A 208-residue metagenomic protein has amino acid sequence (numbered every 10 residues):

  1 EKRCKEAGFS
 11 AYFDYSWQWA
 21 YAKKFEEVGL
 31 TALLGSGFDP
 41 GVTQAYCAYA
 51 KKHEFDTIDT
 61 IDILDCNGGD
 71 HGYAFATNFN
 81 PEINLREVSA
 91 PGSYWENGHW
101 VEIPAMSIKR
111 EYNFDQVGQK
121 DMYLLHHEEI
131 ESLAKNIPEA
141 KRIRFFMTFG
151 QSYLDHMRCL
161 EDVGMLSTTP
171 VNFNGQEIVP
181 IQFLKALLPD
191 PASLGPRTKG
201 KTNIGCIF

Functional and structural regions predicted by a protein language model:
K2, T43-Q44, Y73: Short glycine-/acidic-enriched loop or helix-start segments at secondary-structure transitions that form or flank
K2-A32: Rossmann-fold NAD(P)-binding glycine/threonine-rich loop
S16, S36, F149: Residues at the C-termini of beta-strands that transition into short coil/loop
K24-G68: Adenosine-phosphate binding glycine-rich loop
H53-F208: C-terminal catalytic/substrate-binding lobe primarily of soluble NAD(P)-dependent oxidoreductases
